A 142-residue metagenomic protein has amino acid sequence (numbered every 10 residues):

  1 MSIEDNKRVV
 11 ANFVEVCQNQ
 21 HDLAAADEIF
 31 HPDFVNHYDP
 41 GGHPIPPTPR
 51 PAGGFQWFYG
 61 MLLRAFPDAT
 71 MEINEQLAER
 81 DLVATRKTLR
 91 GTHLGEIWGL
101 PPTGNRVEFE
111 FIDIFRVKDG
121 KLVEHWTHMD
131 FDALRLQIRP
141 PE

Functional and structural regions predicted by a protein language model:
M1-E142: C-terminal and inter-domain tail/linker signature
